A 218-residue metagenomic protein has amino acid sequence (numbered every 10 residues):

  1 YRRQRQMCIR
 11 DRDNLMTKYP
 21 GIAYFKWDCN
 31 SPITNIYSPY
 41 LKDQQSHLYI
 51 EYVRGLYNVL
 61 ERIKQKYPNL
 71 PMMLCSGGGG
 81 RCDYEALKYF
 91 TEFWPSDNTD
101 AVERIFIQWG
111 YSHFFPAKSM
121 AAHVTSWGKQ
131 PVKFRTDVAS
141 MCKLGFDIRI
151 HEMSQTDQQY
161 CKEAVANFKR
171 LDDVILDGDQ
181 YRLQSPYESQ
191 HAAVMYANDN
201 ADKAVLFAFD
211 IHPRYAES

Functional and structural regions predicted by a protein language model:
Y1-I9: Single conserved hydrophobic/aromatic residue that forms the stacking wall/gate of nucleotide- or nucleobase-binding
R2-R3, I50-E152: Glycan-recognition surfaces
R10-K42: Active-site groove signature of glycoside hydrolases
G21-A23, Y67-L70, D202: Short, well-ordered coil/turn segments that N-cap beta-strands
W27-C29, L74, A208: Conserved beta-strand positions
S31-I36, G79-Y84, D147-R149, Q155-T156 (+1 more regions): Flexible loop/turn segments at secondary-structure boundaries
P131-Q184: Catalytic cores of secreted or luminal carbohydrate-active enzymes
P186-S218: Carbohydrate-binding surface patches
